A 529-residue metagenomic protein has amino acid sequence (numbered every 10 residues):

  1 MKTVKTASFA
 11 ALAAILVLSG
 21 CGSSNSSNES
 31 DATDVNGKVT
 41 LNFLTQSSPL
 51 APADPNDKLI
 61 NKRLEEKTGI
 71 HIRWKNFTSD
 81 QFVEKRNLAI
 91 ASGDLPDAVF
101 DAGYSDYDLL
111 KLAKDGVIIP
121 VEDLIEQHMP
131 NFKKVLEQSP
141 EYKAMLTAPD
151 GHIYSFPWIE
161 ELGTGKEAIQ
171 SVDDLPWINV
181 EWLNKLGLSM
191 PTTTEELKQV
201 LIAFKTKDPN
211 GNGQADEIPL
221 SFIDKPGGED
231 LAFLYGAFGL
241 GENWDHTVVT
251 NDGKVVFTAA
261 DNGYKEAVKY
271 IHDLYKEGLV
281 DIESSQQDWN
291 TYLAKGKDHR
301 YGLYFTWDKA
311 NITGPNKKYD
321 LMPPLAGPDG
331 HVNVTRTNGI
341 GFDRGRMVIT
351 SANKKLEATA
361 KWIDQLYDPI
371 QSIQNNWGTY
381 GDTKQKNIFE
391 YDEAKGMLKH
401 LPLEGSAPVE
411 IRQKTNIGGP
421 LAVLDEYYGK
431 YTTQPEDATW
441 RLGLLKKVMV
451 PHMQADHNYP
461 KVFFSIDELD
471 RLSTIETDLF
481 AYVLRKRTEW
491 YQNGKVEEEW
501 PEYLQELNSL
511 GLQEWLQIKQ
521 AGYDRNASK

Functional and structural regions predicted by a protein language model:
M1-S8: Bacterial N-terminal signal peptides that target proteins for export
F9, C21-E196, D230, W244-T247 (+2 more regions): Conserved N-terminal structural module of periplasmic/extracytoplasmic solute-binding proteins
L16-G20: C-terminal motif of bacterial Sec signal peptides marking the signal peptidase cleavage site
G37-L41, T68-I72, G93-D97, G116-I119 (+6 more regions): Loop/turn elements at helix/coil->beta-strand transitions in domains of secreted/extracellular proteins
Q81-L88, Y104-Y107, Q138-K143, K198-G213 (+5 more regions): Short alpha-helical segments and helix-capping/turn motifs at coil-helix boundaries
L110, I223-V249, K269-E426: Extracytoplasmic/periplasmic substrate-binding proteins
E122, H152-E229, V249-K295, I349-Q365 (+3 more regions): Helix-loop-helix "hinge/cap" segment bordering the ligand-binding cleft or interdomain interface
P369-E489, G494: Conserved small-residue motifs centered on glycine
